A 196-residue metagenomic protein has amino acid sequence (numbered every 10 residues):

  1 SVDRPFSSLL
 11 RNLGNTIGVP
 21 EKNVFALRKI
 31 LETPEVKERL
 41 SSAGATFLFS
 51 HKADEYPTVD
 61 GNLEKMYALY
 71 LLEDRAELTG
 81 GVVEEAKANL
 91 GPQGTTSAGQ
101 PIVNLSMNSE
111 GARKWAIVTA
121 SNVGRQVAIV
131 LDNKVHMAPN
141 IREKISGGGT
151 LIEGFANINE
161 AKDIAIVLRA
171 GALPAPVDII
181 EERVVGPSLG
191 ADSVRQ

Functional and structural regions predicted by a protein language model:
S1-I141: Non-transmembrane, solvent-exposed regions of membrane trafficking/translocation machinery
V103, G148-F155: A generic structural motif
N108-A112, D132-K134, S146, F155-N157 (+1 more regions): Solvent-exposed coil/turn segments that connect beta secondary-structure elements in extracytoplasmic/periplasmic
S109-G111, T119-N122, L131, I145 (+2 more regions): Conserved NTP-handling cores and scaffolds of large molecular machines
A116-V118, E153, K162-D163: Solvent-exposed, non-transmembrane alpha-helical starts
N140-K144, I180-R183: RNA-recognition motif
I145-G148, S188: Surface-exposed aromatic
E160-Q196: Juxtamembrane "pre-transmembrane" interface segments
